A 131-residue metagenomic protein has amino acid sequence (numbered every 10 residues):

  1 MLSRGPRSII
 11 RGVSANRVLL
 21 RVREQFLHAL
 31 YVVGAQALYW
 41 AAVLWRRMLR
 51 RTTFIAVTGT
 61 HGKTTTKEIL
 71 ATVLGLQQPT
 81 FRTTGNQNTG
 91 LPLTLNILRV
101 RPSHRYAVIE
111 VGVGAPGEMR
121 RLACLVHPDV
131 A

Functional and structural regions predicted by a protein language model:
R4-A131: Phosphate-binding loop of NTP-binding sites
